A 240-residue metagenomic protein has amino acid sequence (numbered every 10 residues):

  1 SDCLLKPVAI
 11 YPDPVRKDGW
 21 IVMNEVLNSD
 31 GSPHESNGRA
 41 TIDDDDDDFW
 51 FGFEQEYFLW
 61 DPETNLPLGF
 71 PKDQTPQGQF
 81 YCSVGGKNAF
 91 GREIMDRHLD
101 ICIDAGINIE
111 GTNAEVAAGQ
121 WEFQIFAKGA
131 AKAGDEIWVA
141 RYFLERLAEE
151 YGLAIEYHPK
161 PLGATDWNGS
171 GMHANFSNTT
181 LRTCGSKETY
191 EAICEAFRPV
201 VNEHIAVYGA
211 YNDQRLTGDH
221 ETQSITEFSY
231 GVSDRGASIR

Functional and structural regions predicted by a protein language model:
S1-R240: Glycine-rich, acidic/polar active-site loops that bind/position phosphate-bearing ligands
